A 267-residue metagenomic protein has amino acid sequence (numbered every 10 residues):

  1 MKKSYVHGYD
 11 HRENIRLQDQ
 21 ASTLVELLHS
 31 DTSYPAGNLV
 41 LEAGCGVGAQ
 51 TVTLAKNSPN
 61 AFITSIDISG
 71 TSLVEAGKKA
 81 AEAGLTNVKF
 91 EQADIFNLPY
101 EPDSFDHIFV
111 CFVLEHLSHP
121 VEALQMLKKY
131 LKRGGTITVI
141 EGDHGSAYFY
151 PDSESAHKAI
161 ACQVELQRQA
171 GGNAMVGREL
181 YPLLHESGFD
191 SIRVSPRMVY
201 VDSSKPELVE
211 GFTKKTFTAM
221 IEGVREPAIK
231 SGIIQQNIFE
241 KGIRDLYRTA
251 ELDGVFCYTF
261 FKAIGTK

Functional and structural regions predicted by a protein language model:
K2-S22: Class I SAM-dependent methyltransferase Rossmann-like catalytic core, especially the SAM/SAH-binding loop
S4-V6, R193-G254: C-terminal helical/coil "lid" or tail adjacent to the Rossmann-like core of SAM-dependent
D19-L39, T53: Conserved alpha-helix/loop element of class I SAM-dependent methyltransferases that forms part of the SAM/SAH-binding
L41, V47-N97: Class I SAM-dependent methyltransferase SAM/SAH-binding core
F96-H107: A short acidic, Gly/Pro-enriched loop at the edge of an enzyme's catalytic core that lines a small-molecule cofactor
D106-P120: A short SAM/SAH-binding and catalytic strip from SAM-dependent methyltransferases
V121-T136: A short glycine-rich, Lys/Arg-flanked "PGG" loop and its adjoining helix->strand segment in the class I
T138-P206, K215: Conserved catalytic/acceptor-binding region of the Class I
